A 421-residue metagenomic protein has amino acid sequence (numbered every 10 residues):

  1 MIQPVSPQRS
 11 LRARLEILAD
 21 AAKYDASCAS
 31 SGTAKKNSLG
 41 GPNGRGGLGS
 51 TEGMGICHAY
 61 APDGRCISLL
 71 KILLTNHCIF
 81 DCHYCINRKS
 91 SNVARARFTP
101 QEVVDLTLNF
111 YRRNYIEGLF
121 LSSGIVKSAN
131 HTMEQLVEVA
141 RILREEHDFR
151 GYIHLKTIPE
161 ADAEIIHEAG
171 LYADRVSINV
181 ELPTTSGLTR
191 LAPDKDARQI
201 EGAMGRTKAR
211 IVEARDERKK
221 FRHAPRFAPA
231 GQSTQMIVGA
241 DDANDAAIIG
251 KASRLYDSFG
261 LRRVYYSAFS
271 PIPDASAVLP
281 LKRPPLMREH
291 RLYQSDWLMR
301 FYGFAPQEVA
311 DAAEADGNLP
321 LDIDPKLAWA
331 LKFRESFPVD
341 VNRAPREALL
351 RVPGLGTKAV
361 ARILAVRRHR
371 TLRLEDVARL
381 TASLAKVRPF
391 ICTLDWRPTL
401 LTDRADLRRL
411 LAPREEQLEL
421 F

Functional and structural regions predicted by a protein language model:
M1-H77, P389-C392, W396-R414, L418-F421: Flexible, acidic/Gly-rich N-terminal and inter-domain linker regions that tether and position cofactor-handling modules
L69, C82, L121, I178 (+3 more regions): Conserved, mostly hydrophobic/aromatic
K71-L73, Q101-R112, K219-K220: Short, charged beta->alpha transition segments
I72-Q101: Canonical Radical SAM [4Fe-4S] cluster-binding loop centered on the CxxxCxxC motif and its immediate flanking residues
V104, K127-V309: Conserved AdoMet/S-adenosylmethionine-binding subsite of the radical SAM
L108-S122, S295: Short Fe-S-cluster ligation motifs
D316-A348, L374-F421: C-terminal extensions
